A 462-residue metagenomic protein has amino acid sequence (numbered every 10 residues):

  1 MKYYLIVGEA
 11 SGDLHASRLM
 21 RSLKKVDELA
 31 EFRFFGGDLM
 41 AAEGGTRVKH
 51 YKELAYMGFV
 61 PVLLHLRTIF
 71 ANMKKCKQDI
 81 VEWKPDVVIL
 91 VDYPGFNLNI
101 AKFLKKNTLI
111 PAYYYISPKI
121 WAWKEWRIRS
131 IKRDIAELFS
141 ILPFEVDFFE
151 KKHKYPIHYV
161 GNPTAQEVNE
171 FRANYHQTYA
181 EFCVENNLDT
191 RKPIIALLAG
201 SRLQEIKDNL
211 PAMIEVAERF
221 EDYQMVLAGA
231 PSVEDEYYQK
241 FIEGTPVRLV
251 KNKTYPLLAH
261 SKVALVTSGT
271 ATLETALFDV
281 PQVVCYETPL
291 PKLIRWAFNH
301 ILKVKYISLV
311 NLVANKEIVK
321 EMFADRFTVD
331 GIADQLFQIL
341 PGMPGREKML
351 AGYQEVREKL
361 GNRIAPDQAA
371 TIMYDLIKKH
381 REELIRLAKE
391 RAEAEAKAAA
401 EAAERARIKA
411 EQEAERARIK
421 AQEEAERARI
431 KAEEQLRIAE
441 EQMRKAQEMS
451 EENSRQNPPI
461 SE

Functional and structural regions predicted by a protein language model:
M1-R416, K420-E426, I430-E462: Nucleotide-activated sugar donor-binding and catalytic core shared by glycosyltransferases and related lipid-linked
